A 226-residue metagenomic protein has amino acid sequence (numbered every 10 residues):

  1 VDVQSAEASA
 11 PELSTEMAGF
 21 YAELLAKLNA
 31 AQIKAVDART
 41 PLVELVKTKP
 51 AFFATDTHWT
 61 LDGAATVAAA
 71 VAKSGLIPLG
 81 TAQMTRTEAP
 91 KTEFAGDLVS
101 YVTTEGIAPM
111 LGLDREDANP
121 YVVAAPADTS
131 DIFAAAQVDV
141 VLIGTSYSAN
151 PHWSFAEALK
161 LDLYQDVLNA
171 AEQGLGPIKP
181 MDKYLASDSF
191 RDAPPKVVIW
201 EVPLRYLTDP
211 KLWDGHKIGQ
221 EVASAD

Functional and structural regions predicted by a protein language model:
V1-D226: Extracellular glycan-modifying ectodomains
